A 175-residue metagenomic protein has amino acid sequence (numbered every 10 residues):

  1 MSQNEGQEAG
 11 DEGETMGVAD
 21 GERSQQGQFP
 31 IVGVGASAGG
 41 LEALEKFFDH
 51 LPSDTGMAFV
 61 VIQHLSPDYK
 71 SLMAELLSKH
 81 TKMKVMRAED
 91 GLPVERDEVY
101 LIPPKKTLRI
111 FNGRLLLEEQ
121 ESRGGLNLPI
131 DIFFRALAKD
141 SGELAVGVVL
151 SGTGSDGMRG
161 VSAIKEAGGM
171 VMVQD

Functional and structural regions predicted by a protein language model:
M1-D175: Conserved acid/base catalytic micro-environments in cytosolic active-site loops
